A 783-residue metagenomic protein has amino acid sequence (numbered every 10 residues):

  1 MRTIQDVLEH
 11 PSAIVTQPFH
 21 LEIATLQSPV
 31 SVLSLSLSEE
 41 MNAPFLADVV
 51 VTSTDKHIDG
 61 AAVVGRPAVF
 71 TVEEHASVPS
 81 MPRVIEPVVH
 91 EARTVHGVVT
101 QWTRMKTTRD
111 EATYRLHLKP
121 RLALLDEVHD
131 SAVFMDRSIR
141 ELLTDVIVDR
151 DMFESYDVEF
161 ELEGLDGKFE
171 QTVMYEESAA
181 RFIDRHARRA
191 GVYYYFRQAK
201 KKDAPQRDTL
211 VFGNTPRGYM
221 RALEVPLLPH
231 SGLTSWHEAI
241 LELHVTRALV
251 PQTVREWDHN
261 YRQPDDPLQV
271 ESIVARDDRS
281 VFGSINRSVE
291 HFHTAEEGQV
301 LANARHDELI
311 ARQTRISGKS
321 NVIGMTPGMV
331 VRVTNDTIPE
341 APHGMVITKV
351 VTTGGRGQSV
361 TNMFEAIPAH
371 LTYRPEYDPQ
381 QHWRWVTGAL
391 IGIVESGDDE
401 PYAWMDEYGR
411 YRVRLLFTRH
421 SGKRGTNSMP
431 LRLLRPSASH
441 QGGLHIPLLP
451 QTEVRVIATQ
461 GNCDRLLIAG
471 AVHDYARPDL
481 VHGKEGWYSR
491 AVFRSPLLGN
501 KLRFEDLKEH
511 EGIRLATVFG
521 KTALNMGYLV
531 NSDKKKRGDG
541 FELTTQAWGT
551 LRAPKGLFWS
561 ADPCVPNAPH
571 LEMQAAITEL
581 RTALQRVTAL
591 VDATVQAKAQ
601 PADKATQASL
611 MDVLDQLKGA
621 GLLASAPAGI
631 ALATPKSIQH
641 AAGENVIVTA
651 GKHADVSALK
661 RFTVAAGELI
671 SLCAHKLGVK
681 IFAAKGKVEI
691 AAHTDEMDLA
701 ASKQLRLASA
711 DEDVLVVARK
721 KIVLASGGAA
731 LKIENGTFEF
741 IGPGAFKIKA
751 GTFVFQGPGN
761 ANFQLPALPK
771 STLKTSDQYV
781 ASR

Functional and structural regions predicted by a protein language model:
M1-R783: Amphipathic alpha-helical and helix-coil boundary elements used as assembly and membrane-proximal scaffolds
